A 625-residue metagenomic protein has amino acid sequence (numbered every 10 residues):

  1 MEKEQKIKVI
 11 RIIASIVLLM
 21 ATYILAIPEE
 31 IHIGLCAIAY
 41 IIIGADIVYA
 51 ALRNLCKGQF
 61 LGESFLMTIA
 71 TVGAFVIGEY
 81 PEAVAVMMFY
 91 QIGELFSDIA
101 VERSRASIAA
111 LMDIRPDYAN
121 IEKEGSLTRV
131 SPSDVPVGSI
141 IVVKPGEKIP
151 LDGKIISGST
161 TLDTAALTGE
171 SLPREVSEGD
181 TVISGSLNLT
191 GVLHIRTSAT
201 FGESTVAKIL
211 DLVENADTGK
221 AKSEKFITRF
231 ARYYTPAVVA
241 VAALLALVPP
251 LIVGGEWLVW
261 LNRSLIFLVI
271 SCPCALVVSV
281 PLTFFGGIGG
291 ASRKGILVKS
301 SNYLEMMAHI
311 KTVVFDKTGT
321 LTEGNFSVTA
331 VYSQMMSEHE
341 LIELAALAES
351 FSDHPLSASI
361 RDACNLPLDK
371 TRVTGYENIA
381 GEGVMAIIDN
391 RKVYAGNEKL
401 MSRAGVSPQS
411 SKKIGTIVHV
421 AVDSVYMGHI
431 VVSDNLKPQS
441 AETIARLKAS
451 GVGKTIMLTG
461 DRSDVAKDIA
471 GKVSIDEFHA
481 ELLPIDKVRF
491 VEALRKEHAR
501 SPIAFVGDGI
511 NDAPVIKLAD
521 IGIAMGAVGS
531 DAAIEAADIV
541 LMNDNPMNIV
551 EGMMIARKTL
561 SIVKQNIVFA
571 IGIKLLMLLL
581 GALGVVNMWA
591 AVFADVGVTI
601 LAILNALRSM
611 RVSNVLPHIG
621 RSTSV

Functional and structural regions predicted by a protein language model:
M1-A14, Y234: N-terminal membrane topogenic signal
E2-K6, M20-P28, V48-N54, V72-I77 (+9 more regions): Membrane-embedded alpha-helical bundles of multi-pass transporters
V9, T22-E122, S126, S133-I141 (+7 more regions): Actuator/coupling domain of P-type ATPases
I13-V17, K225-G254, R263-F284, K564-F593: Bilayer-spanning, highly hydrophobic alpha-helical transmembrane segments
A51, E79, A100, A119 (+27 more regions): Residue-level signature of catalytic and energy-coupling elements of molecular machines, predominantly ATP/GTP-dependent
L52-G62, F96-A109, L282-S301, L607-S622: Juxtamembrane helix-loop transition segments at the membrane interface in multi-pass membrane proteins
G62-M67, I108-K123, A291-K317: Membrane-cytosol interface motif
A110-L111, G138, K299-I521, M554-R557 (+1 more regions): Cytosolic catalytic headpiece
